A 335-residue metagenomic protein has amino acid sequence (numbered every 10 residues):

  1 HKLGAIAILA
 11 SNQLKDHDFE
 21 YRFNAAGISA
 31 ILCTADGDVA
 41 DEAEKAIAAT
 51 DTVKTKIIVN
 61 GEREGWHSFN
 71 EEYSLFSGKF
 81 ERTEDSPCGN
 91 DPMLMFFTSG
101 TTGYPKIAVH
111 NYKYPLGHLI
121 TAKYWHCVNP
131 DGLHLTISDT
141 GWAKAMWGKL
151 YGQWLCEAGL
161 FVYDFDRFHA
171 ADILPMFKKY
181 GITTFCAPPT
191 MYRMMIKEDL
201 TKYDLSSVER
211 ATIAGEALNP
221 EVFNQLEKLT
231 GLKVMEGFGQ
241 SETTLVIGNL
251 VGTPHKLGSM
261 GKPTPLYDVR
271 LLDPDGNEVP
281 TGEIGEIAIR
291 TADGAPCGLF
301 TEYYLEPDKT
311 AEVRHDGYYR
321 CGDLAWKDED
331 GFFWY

Functional and structural regions predicted by a protein language model:
H1-L3, A25, W142, W154-L155: Short hydrophobic alpha-helices that are characteristic scaffold elements of the AMP-binding
K2-E71, G181: Structural core segment of the AMP-binding/adenylate-forming
G27-A30, A48-V59, G132-L135, F161 (+2 more regions): Conserved helix-loop-beta element of the AMP-binding
I57-I58, R63-G65, S74-F97, Y104 (+2 more regions): Conserved pre-ATP/AMP-binding loop-to-beta segment of ANL
M93-G117, L250: Conserved AMP-binding A3 loop
L116-T136, T140-T183, K197-E198: Conserved AMP-binding/adenylation subdomain of ANL enzymes
L155, I182-A187, I196-K256, D268 (+1 more regions): Gly/Ser/Thr-rich phosphate-binding loop
P280, A288-Y335: Conserved ATP-binding/catalytic segment of the ANL
